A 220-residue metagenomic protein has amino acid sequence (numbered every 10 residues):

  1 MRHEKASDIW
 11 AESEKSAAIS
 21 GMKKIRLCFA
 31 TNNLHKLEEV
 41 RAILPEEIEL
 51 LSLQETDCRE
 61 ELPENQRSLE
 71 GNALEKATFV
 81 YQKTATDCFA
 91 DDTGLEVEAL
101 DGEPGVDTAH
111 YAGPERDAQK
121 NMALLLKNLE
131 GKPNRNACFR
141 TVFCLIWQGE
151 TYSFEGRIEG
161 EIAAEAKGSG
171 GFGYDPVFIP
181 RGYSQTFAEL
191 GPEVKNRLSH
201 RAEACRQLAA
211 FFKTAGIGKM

Functional and structural regions predicted by a protein language model:
S7: Alpha-helical and His/Cys-centered functional microenvironments
S13-S16: Cationic, low-complexity basic patches in intrinsically disordered or flexible, solvent-exposed regions
K23-C28, L34-M220: Anionic-ligand binding patches
